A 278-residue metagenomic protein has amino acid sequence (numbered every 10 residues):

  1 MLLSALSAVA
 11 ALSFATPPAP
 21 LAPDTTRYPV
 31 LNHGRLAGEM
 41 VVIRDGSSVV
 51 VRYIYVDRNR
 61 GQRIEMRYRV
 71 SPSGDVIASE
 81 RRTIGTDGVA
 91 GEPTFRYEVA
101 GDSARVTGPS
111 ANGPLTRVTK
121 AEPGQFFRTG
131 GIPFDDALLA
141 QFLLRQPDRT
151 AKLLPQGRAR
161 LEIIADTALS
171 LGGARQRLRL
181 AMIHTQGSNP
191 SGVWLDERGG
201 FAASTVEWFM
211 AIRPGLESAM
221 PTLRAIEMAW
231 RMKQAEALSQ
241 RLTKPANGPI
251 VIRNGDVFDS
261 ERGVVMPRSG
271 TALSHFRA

Functional and structural regions predicted by a protein language model:
L2-L12: Sec-dependent N-terminal signal peptides
P20-P29, D45-R52, S73-E80, D102-R105 (+3 more regions): Short, hydrophobic/aromatic-rich segments at coil-to-beta transitions
L21-P23, R35, A90-L180, P221-M228: Solvent-exposed helix/loop surface patches that form functional interfaces
L36-G38, A78, A203, P267: A structural microfeature
G38-G74: N-terminal, post-signal-peptide region of Sec/Tat-exported proteins
G61-P133, G187-R198, A202-V206, I212: Contiguous hydrophobic, core-forming segments of folded domains
V89, T167-A229: Extended, hydrophobic interaction surfaces within ordered domains
E122, A225-A278: N-terminal metal-binding scaffold of metallo-dependent hydrolase/deaminase domains
